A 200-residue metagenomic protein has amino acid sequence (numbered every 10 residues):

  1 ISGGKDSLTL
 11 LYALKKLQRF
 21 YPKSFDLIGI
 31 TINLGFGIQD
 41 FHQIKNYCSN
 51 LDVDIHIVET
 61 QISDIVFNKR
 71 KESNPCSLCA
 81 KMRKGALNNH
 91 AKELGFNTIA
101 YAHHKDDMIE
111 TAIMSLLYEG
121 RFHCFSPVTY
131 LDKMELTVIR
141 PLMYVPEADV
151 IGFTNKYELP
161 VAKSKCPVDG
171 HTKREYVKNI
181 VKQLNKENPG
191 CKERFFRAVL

Functional and structural regions predicted by a protein language model:
I1-A112, Y118-R121, A148-K156: ATP-dependent adenylation/nucleotidyltransferase module used to activate substrates
D26-L27, D107-K186: Catalytic subdomain that performs nucleotidyl-dependent activation
L34, V168, V199: Glycine-rich beta-alpha junction loops
Q43, A86, N179-I180, R194: Alpha-helical elements of Rossmann-like donor-binding domains used by nucleotide-donor carbohydrate transfer enzymes
M82, V145, G190: Conserved active-site and cofactor/substrate-binding residues in soluble primary-metabolism enzymes
G190-L200: A short, charged, Gly/Pro-tolerant segment at domain boundaries
